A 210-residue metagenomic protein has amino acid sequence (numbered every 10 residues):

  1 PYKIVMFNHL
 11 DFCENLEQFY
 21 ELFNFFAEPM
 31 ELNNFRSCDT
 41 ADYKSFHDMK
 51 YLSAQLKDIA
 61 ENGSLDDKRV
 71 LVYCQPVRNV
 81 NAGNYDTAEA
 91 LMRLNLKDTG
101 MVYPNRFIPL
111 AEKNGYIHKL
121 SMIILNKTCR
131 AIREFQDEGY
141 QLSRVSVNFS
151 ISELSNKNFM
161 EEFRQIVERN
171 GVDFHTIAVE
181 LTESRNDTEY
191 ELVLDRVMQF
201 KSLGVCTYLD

Functional and structural regions predicted by a protein language model:
Y2-L16, D39, A82-T87, Y116-L192: Catalytic core of bacterial c-di-GMP phosphodiesterases, primarily the EAL and HD-GYP domains, capturing alpha-helical
L10-L71, A111-G115, E153-M160, V193-L194: C-di-GMP signaling machinery
N24, N105-P109, H118, M198: Conserved long alpha-helical elements within nucleotide-processing catalytic cores of c-di-GMP signaling and class III
D42-L110, N148, L209: Active-site core of bacterial EAL-family cyclic-dinucleotide phosphodiesterase domains
S64, Q136, K201: Conserved ATPase "switch" residues in P-loop NTPase domains
L71, R144, T176, C206-T207: Hydrophobic "anchor" residues on beta-strands that sit immediately upstream of conserved functional sites
V197-D210: Short beta-strand/loop segments at the ligand-binding rim of alpha/beta enzyme cores
